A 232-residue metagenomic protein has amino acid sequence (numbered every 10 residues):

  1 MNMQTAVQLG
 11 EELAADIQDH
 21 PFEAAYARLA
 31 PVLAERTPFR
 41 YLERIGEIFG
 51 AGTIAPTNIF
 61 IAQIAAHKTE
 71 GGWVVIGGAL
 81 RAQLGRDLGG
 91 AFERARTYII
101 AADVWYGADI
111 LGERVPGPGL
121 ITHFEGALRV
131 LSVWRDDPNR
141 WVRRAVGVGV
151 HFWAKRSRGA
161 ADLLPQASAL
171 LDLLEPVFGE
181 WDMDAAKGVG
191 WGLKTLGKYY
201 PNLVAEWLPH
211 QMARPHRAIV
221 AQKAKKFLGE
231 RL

Functional and structural regions predicted by a protein language model:
M1-L232: Surface-facing alpha-helical segments and adjacent helix-coil boundary elements at the starts of domains
